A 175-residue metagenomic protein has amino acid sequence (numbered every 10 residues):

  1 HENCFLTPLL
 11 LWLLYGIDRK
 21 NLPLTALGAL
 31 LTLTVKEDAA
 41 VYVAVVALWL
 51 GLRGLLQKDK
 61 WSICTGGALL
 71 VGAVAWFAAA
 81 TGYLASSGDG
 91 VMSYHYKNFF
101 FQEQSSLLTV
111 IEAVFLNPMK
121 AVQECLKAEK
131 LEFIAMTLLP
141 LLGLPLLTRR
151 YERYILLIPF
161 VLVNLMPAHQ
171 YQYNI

Functional and structural regions predicted by a protein language model:
H1-L11, T32-V35, A39-V43: Multi-pass, polyprenyl lipid-linked donor-dependent membrane glycosyltransferases
H1-N3, L147-I155, N164-I175: Membrane-interface catalytic loops of GT-C/OST-like multi-pass glycosylation enzymes that act
N3-A29, L50: Specific aromatic-rich, kink-prone transmembrane helix
L14-K20, L48-Q57, L144-Y151, M166: Structural signal for the C-terminal ends of transmembrane alpha-helices and the immediately following loop
T25-T32, A68-A73, R153-N164: Central hydrophobic cores of alpha-helical transmembrane segments in multi-pass integral membrane proteins
Y42-V74: Perimembrane helix-loop-helix junctions
A80-K120, F160-N174: Extracytoplasmic catalytic-loop and juxtamembrane helix elements of membrane-embedded, polyprenol/dolichol-linked
A121-Y154, I158-V161: Hydrophobic, aromatic-rich transmembrane alpha-helices and their immediate juxtamembrane boundary segments
